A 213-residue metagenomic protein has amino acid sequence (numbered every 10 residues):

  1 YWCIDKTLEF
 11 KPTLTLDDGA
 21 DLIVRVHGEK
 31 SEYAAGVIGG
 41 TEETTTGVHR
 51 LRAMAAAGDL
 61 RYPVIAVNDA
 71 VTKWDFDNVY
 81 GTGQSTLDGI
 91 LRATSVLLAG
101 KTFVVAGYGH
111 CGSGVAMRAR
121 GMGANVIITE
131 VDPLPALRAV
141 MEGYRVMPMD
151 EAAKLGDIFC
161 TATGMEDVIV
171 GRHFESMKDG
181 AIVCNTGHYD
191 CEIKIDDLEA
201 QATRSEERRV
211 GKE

Functional and structural regions predicted by a protein language model:
Y1-K101: Glycine/serine-rich phosphate-binding loop and adjoining beta1-alpha1 elements at the start of nucleotide-handling
W2, V24-S31, F76-V79, V115-R118 (+3 more regions): Short acidic, glycine/serine/threonine-rich loops at helix termini
E9, T13-A20, E142-L198: Rossmann-like NAD(P)-binding element
I23-V24, T72-W74, G112-S113, P135-A136 (+2 more regions): Flexible loop/turn segments at secondary-structure boundaries
Y33, G123-A124, K178-A181: A short helix->loop->beta-strand "cap" motif at the edges of active sites that frequently abuts
D77, G81-L155, T161-E166: Glycine-rich phosphate/diphosphate-binding loop of Rossmann-like nucleotide-binding domains
C184, E207-E213: Conserved small/polar residues in nucleotide/adenosyl-binding loops
